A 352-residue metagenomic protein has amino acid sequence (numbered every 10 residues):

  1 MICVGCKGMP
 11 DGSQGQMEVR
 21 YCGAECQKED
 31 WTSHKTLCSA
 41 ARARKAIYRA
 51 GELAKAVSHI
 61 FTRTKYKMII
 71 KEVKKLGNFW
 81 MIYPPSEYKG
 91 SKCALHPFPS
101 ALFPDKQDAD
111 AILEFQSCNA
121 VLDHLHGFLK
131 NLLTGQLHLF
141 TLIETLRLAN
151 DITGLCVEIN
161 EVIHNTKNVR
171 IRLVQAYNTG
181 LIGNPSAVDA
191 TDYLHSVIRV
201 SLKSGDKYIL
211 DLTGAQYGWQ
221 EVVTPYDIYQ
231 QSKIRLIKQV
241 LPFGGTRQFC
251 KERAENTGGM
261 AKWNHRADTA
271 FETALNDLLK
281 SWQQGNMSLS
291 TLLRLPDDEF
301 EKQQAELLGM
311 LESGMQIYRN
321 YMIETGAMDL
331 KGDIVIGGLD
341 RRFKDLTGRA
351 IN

Functional and structural regions predicted by a protein language model:
M1-G12, V19-R20, A24-N352: A structural boundary/capping signal
